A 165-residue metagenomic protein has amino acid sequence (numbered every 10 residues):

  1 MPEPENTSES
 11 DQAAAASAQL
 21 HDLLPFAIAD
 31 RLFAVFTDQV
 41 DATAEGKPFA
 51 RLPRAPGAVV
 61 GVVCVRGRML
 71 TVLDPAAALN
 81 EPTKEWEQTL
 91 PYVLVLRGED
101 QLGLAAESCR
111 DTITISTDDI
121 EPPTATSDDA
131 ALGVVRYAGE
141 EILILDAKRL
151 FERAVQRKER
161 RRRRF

Functional and structural regions predicted by a protein language model:
M1-F165: An acidic, low-aromatic, low-complexity terminal/linker signal
